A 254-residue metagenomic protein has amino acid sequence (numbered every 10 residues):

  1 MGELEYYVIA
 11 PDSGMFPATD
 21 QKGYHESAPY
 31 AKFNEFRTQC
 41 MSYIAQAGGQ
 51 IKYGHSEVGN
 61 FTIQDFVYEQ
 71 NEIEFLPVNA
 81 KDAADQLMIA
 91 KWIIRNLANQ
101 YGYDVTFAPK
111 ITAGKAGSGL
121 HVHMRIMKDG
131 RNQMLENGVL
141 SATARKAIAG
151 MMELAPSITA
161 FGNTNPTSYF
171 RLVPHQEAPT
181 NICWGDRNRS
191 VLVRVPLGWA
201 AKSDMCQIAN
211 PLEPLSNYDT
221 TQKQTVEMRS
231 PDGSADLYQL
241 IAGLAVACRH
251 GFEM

Functional and structural regions predicted by a protein language model:
M1-M254: Glycine-rich, acidic/polar active-site loops that bind/position phosphate-bearing ligands
